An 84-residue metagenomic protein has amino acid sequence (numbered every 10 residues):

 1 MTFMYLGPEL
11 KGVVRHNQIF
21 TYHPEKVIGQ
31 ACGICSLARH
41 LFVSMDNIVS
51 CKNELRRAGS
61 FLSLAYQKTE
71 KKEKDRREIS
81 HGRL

Functional and structural regions predicted by a protein language model:
M1-L84: Terminal and domain-boundary regions
